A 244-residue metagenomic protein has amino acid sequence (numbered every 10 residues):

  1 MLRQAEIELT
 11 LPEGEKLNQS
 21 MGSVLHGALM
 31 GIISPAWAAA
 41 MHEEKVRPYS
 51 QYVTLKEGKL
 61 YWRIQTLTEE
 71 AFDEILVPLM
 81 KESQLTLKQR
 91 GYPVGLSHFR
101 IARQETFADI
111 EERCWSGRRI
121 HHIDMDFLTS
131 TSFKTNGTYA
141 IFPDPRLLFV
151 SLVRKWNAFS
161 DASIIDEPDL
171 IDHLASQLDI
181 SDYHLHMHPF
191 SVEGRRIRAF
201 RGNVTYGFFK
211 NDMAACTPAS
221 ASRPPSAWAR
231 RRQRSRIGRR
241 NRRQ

Functional and structural regions predicted by a protein language model:
M1-Q244: RNA-interacting cores
